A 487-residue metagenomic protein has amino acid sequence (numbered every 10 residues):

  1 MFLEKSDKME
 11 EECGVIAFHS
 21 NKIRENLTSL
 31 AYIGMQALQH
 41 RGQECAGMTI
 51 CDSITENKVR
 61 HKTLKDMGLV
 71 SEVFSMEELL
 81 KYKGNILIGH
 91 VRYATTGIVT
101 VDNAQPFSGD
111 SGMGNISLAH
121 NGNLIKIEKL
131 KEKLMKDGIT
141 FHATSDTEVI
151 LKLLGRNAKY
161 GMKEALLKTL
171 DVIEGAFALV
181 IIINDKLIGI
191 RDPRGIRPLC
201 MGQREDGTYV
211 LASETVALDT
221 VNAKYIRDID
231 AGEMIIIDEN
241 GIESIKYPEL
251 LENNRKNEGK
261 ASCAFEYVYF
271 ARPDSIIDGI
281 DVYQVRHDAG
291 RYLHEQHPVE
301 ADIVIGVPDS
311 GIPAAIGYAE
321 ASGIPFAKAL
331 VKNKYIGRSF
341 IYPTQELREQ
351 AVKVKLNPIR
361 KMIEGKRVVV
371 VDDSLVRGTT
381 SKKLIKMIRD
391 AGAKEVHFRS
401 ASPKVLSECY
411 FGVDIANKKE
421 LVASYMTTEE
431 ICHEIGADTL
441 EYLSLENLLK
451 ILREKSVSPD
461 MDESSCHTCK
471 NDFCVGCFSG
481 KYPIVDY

Functional and structural regions predicted by a protein language model:
M1-A231, I236-A301, V307, E395 (+1 more regions): Conserved short alpha-helical segments that host acidic/polar catalytic motifs at enzyme active sites
T95-T96, K126, I196-R197, L218-D219 (+6 more regions): Flexible loop/turn segments at secondary-structure boundaries
A119, I182, I190-R191, G202 (+12 more regions): Generic beta-strand/beta-sheet core signal
K133, D137, L153, N157 (+11 more regions): Generic, well-ordered alpha-helical scaffold segments in large soluble proteins
A143, E148, F326-G337, E434-L452: A conserved beta-strand->alpha-helix junction
K168, V216-A217, K224-Y225, I229-E233 (+4 more regions): Phosphate/diphosphate-binding loops
L170, D185-K186, G207, N222-D228 (+1 more regions): PRPP-dependent phosphoribosyltransferase catalytic core
G323-V368, T379, L406-G412, A416: Short, glycine/charge-rich flexible loops or terminal/linker lids adjacent to PRPP-binding catalytic cores
